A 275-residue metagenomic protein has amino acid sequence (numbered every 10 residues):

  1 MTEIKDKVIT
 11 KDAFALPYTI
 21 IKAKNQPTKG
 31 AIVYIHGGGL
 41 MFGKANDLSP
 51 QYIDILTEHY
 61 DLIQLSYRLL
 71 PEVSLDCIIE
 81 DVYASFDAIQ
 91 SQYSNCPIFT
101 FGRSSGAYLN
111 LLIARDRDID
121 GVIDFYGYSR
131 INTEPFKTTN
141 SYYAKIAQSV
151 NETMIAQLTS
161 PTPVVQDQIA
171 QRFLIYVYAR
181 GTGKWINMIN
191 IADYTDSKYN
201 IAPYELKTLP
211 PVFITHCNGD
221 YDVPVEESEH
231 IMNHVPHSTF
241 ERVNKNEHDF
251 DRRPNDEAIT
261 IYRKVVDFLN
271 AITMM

Functional and structural regions predicted by a protein language model:
M1-N25: N-terminal cap/lid segment of alpha/beta-hydrolase-fold proteins
K24-I55: Short, surface-exposed "cap/lid" segments of acyl-processing enzymes
K44-A45, Q51, I63-F99, D256-T260: Catalytic nucleophile-loop/oxyanion-hole region of alpha/beta-hydrolase and closely related hydrolase-like folds
Q92-V150: Primarily recognizes the serine-hydrolase "nucleophile elbow" in alpha/beta-hydrolase and SGNH/GDSL folds
Y128-A202: Accessory cap/linker subdomain of secreted extracellular hydrolases
T208, I214-H216, D220: Short beta-strand/loop motif that positions the catalytic acidic residue of the alpha/beta-hydrolase fold
Y221-E227: Conserved alpha/beta-hydrolase "acid-adjacent" motif
N246-I259: Catalytic histidine-centered segment of alpha/beta-hydrolase-like enzymes
